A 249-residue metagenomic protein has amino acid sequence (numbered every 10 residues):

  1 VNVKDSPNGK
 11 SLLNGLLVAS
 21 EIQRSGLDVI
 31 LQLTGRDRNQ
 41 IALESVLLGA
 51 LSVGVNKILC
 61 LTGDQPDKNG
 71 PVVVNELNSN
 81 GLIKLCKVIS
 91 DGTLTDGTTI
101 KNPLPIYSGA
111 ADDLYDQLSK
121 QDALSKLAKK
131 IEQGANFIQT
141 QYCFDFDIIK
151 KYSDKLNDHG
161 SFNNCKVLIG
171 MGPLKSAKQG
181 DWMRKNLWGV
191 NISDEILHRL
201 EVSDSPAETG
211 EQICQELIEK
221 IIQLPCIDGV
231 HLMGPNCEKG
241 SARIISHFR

Functional and structural regions predicted by a protein language model:
V1, A50, K130, G134 (+2 more regions): Conserved, mostly hydrophobic/aromatic
V1-S11, L33, L59-L61, N136-D145 (+1 more regions): Catalytic beta/alpha-barrel core
G9-S20, N39-V46, Q65-T98, S119-D122 (+2 more regions): Active-site-adjacent beta->alpha loops and helix N-cap segments on the catalytic face of soluble alpha/beta enzymes
L12-L27, L104, L200-E208, F248: Flavin-dependent oxidoreductase catalytic cores
G15, Q40-L47, L118-K129, G210-I221: Short, acidic/polar
L16-G26, L47-V55, T98-N102, A128-I131 (+2 more regions): Acidic (Asp/Glu)-rich catalytic clusters
S25-V29, G54-N56, N102-Y107, A135-N136 (+2 more regions): Short, well-ordered coil/turn segments that N-cap beta-strands
N75-N102, A111-D116, H159-L217, N236 (+1 more regions): Active-site pocket-lining/capping segments in soluble small-molecule metabolic enzymes
